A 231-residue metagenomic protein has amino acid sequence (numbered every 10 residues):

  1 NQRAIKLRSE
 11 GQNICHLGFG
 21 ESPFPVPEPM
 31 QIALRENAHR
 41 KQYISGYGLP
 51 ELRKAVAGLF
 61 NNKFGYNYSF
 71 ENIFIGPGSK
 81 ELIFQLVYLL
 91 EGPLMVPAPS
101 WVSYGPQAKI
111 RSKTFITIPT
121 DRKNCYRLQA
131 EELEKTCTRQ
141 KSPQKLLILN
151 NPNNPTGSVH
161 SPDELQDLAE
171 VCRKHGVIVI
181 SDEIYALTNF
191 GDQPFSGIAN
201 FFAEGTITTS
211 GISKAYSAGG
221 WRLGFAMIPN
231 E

Functional and structural regions predicted by a protein language model:
N1-P77, Q85: N-terminal small-domain helix-loop-helix segment of the aminotransferase-like
L7, R111, K174-H175: Helix C-cap/helix->beta junction micro-motif
V56, Q107-A108, C172: Short hydrophobic alpha-helical segments of the AMP-binding
N67-I73, G92-P93, E204-G205: Short acidic capping loops at alpha-helix termini that bridge into adjacent secondary structure
L89-A108, K135: Conserved PLP-anchoring active-site segment centered on the Schiff-base-forming lysine
T120-P194: Active-site phosphate-binding strand-loop segment of PLP-dependent enzymes
A199-E231: Active-site PLP attachment segment
